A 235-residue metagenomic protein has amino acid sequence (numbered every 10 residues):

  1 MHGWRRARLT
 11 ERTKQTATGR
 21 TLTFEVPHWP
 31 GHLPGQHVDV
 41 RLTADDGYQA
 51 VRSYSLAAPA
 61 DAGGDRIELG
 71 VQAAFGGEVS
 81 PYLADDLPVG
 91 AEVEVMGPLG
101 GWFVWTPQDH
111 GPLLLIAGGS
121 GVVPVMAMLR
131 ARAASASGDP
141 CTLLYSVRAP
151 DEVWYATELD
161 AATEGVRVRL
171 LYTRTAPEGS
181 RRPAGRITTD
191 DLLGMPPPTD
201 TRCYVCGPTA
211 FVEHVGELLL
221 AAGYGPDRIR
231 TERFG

Functional and structural regions predicted by a protein language model:
M1-A91, V147-A149, Y172-T175: Ferredoxin-reductase
H2-R6, P140-G235: Reductase modules of NAD(P)H-dependent flavoproteins
G35, G121, P208: Short, conserved phosphate/pyrophosphate- and ester-handling motifs at nucleotide-, phospho-/glycolipid
G97-D109: A short, basic/flexible loop-to-alpha-helix module at the beginning of a structural domain
L114-L115, Y204: Conserved beta-strand elements of the Class I
P124-A134: Histidine-anchored nucleotide/phosphate-binding helix
